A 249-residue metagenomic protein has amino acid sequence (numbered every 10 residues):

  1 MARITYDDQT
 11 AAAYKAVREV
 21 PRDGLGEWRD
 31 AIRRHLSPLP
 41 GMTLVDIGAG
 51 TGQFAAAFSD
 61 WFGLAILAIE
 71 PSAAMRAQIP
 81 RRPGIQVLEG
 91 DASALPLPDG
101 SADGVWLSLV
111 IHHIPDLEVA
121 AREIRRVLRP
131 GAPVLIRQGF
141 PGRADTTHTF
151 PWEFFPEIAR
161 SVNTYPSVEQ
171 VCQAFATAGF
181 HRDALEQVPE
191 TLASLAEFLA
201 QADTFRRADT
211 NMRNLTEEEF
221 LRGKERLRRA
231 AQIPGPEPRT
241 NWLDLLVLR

Functional and structural regions predicted by a protein language model:
M1-L39, Q53-A57, M75-Q78: Conserved class I S-adenosyl-L-methionine
V45, T51-A94: Class I SAM-dependent methyltransferase SAM/SAH-binding core
T51, D183-R249: Conserved Class I S-adenosyl-L-methionine
W106: A conserved beta-strand element that flanks and buttresses the S-adenosyl-L-methionine
L109-H113: Short catalytic micro-motifs in class I SAM-dependent methyltransferases
E118-P133: A short glycine-rich, Lys/Arg-flanked "PGG" loop and its adjoining helix->strand segment in the class I
L135-N163: Conserved class I S-adenosyl-L-methionine
N163-A178: Short alpha-helix
